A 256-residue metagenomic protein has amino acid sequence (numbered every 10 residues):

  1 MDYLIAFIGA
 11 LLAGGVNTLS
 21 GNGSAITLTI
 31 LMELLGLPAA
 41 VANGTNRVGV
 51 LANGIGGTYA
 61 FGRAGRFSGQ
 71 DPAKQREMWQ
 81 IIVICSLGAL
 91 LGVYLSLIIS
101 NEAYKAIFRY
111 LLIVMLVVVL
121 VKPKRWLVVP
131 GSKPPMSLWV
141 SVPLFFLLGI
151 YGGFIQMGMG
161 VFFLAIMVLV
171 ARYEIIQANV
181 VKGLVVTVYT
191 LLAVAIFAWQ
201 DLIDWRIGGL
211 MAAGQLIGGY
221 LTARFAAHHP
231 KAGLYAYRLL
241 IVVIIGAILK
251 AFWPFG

Functional and structural regions predicted by a protein language model:
M1-P38, V129-N179: Selected transmembrane alpha-helices and immediately adjacent juxtamembrane segments of polytopic inner-membrane
D2-A6, E77, I81, K105-F108 (+4 more regions): Residue-level signature of transmembrane alpha-helical entry/exit and packing/kink sites in multi-pass membrane
D2-Y3, P38-A52, Y104-L112, G149-G158 (+1 more regions): Structural signature of hydrophobic alpha-helical transmembrane segments
Y3, R47, R109-L112, L116 (+3 more regions): Residues within membrane-spanning alpha-helices of integral membrane proteins, especially the hydrophobic core/packing
L37-N46, G69-Q80, Y173-G183: Membrane-interface alpha-helices at helix entry/exit sites of multi-pass transporters
T45-A103, T190-Y237: Selective hydrophobic functional segments
G56-R66, Y110-K133, A247-G256: Transmembrane helix exit motif
L91-G92, F145-M157, L192-D201, G246-G256: Hydrophobic alpha-helical transmembrane segments in multi-pass integral membrane proteins
